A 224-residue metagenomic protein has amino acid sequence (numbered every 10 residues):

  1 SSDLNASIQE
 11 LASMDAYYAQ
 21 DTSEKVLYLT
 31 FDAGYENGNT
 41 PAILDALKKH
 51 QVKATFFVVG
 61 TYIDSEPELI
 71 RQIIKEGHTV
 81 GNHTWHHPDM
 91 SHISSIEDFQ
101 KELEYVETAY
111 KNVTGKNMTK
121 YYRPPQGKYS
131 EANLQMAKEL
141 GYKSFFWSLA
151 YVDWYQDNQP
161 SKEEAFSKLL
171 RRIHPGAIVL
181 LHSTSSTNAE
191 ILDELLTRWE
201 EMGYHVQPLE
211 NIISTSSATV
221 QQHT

Functional and structural regions predicted by a protein language model:
D3-S94, D98, E102-K111, K116-T119 (+1 more regions): Active-site beta->alpha N-cap acidic-glycine motif
A16-D21, K49-H50, I63-D64, T187-T224: C-terminal domain-boundary segment and adjacent tail
Y28, T55-F57, G81, R123 (+3 more regions): Structural detector of well-ordered beta-strand residues that form the stable sheet scaffold of enzyme domains
N39, P88-T114, K128-P175, N188-E190 (+1 more regions): Alpha-helical scaffold elements lining the catalytic groove of polysaccharide deacetylases
K53, T79, K143, A150 (+1 more regions): Residue-level detector of anion-binding/catalytic polar loops
T79-H86, G127, L181-T184: Histidine-centered catalytic micro-motifs
